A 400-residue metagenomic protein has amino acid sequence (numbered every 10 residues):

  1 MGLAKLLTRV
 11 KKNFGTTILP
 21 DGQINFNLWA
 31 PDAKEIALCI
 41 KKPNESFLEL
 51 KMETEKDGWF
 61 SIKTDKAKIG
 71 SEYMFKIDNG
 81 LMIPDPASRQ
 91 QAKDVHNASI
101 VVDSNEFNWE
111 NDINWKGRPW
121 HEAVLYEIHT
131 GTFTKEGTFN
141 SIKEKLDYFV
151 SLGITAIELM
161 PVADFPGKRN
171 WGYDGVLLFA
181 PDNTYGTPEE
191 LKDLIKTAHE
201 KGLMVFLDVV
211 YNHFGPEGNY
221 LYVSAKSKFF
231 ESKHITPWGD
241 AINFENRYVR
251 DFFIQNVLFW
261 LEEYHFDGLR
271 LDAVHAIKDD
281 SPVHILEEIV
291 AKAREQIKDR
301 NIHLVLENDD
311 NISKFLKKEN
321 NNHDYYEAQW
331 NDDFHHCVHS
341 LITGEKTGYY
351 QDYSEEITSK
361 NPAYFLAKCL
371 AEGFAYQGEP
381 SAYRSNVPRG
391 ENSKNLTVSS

Functional and structural regions predicted by a protein language model:
M1-N25, N44-E127, T134-G137: The feature marks proteins involved in alpha-glucan
K11, E49, N97-A98, S104-E106 (+12 more regions): Generic secondary-structure boundary/loop-capping signal
W29-E35, K68: Short proline/glycine-enriched turn/loop motifs at strand-loop junctions of beta-rich domains
A37-C39: Beta-strand signatures of extracellular beta-sandwich domains
K42, D182, N308: Residues at the C-termini of beta-strands that transition into short coil/loop
I77-I113, K201, N219-K226, E231-K233 (+3 more regions): Core domains of carbohydrate- and sulfate-ester-processing enzymes
A92, I113-W120, H129-K298, H303 (+1 more regions): Substrate-binding/active-site clefts of carbohydrate-active enzymes
L286, V290-S400: Conserved alpha/beta catalytic core and glycan-binding cleft of carbohydrate-active enzymes
